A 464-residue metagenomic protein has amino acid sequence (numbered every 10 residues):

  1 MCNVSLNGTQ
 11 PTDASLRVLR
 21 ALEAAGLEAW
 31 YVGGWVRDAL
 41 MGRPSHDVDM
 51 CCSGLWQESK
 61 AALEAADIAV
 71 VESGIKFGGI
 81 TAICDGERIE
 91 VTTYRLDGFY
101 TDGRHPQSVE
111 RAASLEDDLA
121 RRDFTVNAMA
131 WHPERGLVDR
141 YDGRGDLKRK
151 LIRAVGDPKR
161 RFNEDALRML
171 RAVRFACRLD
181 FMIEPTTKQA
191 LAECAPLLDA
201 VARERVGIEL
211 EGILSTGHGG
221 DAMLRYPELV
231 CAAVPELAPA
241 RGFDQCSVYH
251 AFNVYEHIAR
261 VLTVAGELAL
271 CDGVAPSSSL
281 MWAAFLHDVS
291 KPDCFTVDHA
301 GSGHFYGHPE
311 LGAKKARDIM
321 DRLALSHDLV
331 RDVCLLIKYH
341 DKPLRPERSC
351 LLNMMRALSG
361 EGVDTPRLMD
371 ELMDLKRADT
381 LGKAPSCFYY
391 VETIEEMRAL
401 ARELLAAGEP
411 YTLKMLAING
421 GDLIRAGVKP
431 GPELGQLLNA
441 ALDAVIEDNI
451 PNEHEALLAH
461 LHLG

Functional and structural regions predicted by a protein language model:
M1-G464: Catalytic cores of the polymerase beta-like nucleotidyltransferase superfamily and closely associated nucleotide
